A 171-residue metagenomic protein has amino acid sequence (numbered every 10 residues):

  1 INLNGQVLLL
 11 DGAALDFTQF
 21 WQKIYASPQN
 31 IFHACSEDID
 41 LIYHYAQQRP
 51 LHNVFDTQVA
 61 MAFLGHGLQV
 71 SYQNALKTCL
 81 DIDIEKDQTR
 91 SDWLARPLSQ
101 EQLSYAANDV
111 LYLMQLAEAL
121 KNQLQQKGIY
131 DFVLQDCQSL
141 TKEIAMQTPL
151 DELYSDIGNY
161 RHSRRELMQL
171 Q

Functional and structural regions predicted by a protein language model:
I1-L3, M168-Q171: Generic low-polarity alpha-helical segments
I1-Q123: Conserved DEDDh/DEDDy metal-dependent 3′-5′ exonuclease domain
L103-L170: Mixed-charge, glycine-rich, non-catalytic linkers/tails in nucleic-acid processing enzymes
